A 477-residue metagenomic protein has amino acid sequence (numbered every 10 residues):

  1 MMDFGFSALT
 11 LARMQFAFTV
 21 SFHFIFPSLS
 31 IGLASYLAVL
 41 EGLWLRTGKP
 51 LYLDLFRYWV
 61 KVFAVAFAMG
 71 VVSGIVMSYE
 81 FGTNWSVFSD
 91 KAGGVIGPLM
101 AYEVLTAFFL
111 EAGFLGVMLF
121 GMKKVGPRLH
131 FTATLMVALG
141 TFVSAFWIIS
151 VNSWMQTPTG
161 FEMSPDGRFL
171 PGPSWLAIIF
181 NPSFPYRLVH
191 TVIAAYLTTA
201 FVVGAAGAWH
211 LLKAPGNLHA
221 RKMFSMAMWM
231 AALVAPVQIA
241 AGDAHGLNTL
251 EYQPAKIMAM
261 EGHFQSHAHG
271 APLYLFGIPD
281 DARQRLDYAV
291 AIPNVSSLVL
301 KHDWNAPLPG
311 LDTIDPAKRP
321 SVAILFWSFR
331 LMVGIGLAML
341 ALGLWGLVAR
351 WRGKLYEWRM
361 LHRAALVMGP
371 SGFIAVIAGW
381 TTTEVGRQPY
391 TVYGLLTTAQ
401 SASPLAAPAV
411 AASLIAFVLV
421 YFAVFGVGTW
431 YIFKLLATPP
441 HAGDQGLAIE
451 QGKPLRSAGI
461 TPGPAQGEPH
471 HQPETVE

Functional and structural regions predicted by a protein language model:
M2-E477: Polytopic transmembrane helical bundles with strong interfacial aromatic enrichment
